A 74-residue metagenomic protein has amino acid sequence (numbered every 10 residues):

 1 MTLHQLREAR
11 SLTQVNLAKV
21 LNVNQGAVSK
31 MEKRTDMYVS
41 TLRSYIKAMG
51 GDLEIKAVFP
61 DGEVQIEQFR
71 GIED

Functional and structural regions predicted by a protein language model:
M1-N16: Short basic helix-loop element that most often maps to the first helix and adjoining turn of HTH DNA-binding modules
E8, K19, K33, K47: Alpha-helical residues within the helix-turn-helix
R10, T35-Y38: Flexible coil/turn residues that form the inter-helical turn or adjacent wing/linker of helix-turn-helix
L21-D36: Recognition helix of helix-turn-helix/homeodomain-like DNA-binding domains that insert into the DNA major groove
S40-I55: DNA major-groove recognition helix of helix-turn-helix/homeodomain DNA-binding modules
E54-D74: Short, charged recognition helix plus adjacent turn of helix-turn-helix-like nucleic-acid-binding domains
